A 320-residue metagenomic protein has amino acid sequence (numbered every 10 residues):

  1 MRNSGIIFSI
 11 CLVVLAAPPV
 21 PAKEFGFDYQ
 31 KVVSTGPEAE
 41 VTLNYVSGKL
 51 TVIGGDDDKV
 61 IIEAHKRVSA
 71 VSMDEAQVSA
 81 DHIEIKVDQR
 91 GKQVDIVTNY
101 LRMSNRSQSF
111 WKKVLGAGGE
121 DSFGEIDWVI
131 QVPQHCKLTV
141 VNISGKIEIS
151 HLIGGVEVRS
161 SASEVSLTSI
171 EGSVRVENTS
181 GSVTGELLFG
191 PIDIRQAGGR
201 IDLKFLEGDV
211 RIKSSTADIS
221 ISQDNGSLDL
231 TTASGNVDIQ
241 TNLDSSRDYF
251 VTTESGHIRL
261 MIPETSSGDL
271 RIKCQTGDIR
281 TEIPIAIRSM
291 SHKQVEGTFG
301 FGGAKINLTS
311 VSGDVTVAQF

Functional and structural regions predicted by a protein language model:
R2-F320: Intrinsically disordered, low-complexity terminal regions
